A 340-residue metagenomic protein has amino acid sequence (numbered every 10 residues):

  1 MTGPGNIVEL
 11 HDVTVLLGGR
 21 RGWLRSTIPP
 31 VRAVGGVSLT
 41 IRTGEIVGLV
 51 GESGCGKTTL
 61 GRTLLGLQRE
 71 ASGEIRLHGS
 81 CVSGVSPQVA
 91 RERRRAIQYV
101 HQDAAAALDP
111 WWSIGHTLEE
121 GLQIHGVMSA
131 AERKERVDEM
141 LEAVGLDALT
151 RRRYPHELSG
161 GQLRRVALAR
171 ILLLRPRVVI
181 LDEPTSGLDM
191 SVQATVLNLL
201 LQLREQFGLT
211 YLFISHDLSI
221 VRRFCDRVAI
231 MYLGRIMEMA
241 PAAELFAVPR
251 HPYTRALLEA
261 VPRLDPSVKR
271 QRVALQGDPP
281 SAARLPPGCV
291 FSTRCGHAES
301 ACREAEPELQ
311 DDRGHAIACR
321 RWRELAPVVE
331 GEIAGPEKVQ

Functional and structural regions predicted by a protein language model:
P4-N6, R20-R25, P30, M239-Q340: Short catalytic/signature loops enriched in Gly
W23-I28, V82-Q98, H116, I124 (+3 more regions): ABC ATPase NBD coupling module
V50-G51: The feature captures the beta-strand-to-loop junction immediately N-terminal to the Walker
C81, E132-L149, Q202, L258-E259: Conserved ABC ATPase "signature" region
Y154-L158, Q162: Conserved ABC ATPase signature
L173-R177: A short, proline-enriched helix->beta-strand linker immediately N-terminal to the Walker B motif in ABC-type P-loop
L188, V192-R270: P-loop NTP-binding/switch modules centered on Walker-like glycine-rich loops
